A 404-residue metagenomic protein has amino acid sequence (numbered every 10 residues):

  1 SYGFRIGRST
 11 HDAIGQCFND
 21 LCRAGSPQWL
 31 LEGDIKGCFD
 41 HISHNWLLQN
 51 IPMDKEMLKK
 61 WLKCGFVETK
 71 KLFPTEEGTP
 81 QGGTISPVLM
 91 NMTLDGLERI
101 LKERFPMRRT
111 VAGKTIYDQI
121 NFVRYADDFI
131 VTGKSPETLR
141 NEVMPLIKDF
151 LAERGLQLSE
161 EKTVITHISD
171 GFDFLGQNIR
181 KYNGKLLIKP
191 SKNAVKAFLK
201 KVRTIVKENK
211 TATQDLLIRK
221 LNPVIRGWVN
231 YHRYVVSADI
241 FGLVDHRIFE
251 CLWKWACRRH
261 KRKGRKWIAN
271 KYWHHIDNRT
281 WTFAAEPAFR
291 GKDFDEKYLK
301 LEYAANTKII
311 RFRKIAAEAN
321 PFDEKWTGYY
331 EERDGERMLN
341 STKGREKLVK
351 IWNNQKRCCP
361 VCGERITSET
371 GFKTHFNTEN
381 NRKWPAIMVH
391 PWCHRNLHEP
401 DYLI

Functional and structural regions predicted by a protein language model:
S1-G171: Conserved polymerase palm-domain catalytic core
K63, T69-L72, R154-W228: A conserved non-catalytic segment of reverse transcriptases and RNA-directed RNA polymerases corresponding to the late
I116, V123, E161-G171, K220-V224 (+2 more regions): A glycine-rich phosphate-binding loop feature that marks nucleotide/adenosyl-phosphate handling sites
T204-K266: Right-hand nucleic-acid polymerase module
R247-C251, A256-K347, C358: Extended C-terminal regions of large enzymes
G344-K350, N377-N380: Short, intrinsically disordered, charge-biased short linear motifs at domain edges
I351-K356, R382-A386: Short metal-coordination and nucleic-acid-contact micro-motifs, chiefly zinc-binding Cys/His arrays
G363-P391, R395-L403: Histidine-centered nuclease catalytic patch
